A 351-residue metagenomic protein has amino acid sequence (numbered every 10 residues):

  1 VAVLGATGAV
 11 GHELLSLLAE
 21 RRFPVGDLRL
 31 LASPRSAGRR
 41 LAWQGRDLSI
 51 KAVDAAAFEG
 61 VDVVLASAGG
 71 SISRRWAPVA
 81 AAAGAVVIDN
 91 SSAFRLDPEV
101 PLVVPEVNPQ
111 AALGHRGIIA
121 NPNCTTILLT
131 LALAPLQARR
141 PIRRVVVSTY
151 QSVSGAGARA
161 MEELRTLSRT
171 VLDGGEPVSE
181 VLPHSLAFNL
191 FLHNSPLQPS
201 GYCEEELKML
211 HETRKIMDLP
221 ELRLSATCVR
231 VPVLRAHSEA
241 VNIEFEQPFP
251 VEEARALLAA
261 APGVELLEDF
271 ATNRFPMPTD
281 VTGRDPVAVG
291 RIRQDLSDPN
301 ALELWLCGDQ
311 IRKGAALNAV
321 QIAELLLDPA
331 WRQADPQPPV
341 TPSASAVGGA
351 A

Functional and structural regions predicted by a protein language model:
V1-L186, L222-R223, Q247, A256 (+6 more regions): N-terminal Rossmann-like NAD(P) cofactor-binding subdomain of oxidoreductases, focused on the glycine-rich
G117-L128, G201-L210, G314-N318: A glycine-rich, Thr/Ser-enriched phosphate-binding loop motif common to dinucleotide/cofactor-binding enzymes
P183, N189-L234: Oxyanion-binding "anion nests"
R230-P232, G308-K313: Glycine-rich phosphate/pyrophosphate-binding beta-alpha loops
R235-A240: Conserved glycine-rich beta-strand-loop-beta hairpin in the small C-terminal domain of fold type I
N242-E244: Short hydrophobic/aromatic beta-strand micro-patches that form the beta-sheet surface supporting nucleotide- or nucleic
E253, L258-E268: A common structural junction motif
E265-R291: A glycine-rich dinucleotide-binding beta-alpha-beta segment and adjacent secondary-structure elements that constitute
